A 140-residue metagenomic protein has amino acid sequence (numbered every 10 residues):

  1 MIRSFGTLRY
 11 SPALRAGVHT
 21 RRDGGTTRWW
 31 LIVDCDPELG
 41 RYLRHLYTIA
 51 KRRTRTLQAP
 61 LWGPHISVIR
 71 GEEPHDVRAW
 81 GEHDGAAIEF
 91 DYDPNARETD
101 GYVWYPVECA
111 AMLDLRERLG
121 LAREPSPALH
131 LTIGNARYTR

Functional and structural regions predicted by a protein language model:
M1-R140: Histidine-dependent nucleotide/RNA phosphoesterase domain, centered on the 2H-phosphoesterase fold with its duplicated
